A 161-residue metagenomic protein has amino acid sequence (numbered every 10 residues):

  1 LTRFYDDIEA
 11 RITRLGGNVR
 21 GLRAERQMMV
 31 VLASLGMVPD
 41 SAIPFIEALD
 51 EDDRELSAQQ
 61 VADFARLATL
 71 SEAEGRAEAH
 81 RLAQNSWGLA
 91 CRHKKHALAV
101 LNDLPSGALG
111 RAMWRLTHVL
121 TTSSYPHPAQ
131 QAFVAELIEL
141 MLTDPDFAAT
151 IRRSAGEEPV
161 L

Functional and structural regions predicted by a protein language model:
L1-L161: Amphipathic alpha-helical "stalk" segments
